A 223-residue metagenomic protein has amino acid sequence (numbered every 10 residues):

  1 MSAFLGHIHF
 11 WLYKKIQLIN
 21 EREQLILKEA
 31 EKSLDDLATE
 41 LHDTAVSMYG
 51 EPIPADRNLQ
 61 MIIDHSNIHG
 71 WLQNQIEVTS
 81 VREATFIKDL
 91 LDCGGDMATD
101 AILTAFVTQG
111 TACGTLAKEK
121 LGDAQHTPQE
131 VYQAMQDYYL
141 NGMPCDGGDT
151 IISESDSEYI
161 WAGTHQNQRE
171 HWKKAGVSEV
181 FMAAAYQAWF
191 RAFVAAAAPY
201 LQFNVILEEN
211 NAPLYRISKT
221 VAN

Functional and structural regions predicted by a protein language model:
M1-D156, K173: N-terminal accessory segment detector
R22, R57, R82, R169 (+2 more regions): Arginine residue identity/basic-tract feature
D137, N141-G148, A162-N167, N210-L214: Functionally engaged cysteine thiol sites
S155-E208: Short, hydrophobic/π-rich interface segment
I206-T220: Beta-rich nucleic-acid/ligand-interaction surfaces
